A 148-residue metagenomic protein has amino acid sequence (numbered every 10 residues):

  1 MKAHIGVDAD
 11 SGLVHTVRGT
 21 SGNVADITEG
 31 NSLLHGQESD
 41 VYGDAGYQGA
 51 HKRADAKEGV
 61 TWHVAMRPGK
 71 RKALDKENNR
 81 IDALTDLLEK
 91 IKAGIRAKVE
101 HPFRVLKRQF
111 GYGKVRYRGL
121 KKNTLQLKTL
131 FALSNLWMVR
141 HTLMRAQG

Functional and structural regions predicted by a protein language model:
M1-E58, K128-S134, T142: Polybasic low-complexity intrinsically disordered regions
H35, S39-D40, A45-K121, L125: Helix-centered, glycine/charged polyanion-binding patches within enzymatic domains that contact phosphate-containing
L143-G148: A short, flexible helix-boundary coil/loop motif
